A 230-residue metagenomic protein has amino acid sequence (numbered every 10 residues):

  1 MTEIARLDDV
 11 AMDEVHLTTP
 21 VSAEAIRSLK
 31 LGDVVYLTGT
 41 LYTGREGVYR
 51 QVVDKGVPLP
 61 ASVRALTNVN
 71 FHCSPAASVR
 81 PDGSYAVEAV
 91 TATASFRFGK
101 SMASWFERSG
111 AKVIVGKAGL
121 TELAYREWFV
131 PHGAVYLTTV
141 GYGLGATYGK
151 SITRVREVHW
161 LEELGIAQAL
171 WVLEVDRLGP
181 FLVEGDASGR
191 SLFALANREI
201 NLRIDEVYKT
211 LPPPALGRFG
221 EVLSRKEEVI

Functional and structural regions predicted by a protein language model:
M1-M12: Short beta-strand/loop turn elements enriched in aromatics
A11-V21: Short, structured beta-strand/loop micro-motifs enriched in basic residues and often containing a Trp
S22, Y42-T43, A76-S78, S188-R190: Short, glycine-/Ser/Thr-/acidic-enriched flexible segments
T43-G179, V229: Feature captures the catalytic cores and cofactor-binding loops of soluble hydro-lyases/lyases that act on carboxylate
K150-V229: C-terminal binding/interaction regions
